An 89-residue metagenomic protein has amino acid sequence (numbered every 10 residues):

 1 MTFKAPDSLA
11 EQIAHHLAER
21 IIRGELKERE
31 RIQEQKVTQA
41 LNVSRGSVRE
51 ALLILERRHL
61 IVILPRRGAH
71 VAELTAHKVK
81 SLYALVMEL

Functional and structural regions predicted by a protein language model:
M1-L89: Short linear motifs at protein or domain termini
